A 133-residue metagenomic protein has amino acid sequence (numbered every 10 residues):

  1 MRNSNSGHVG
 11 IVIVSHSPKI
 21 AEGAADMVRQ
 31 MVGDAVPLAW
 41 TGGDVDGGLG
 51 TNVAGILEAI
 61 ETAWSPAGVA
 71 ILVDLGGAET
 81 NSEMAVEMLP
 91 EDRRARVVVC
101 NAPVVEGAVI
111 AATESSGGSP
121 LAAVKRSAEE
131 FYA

Functional and structural regions predicted by a protein language model:
M1-A133: N-terminal loops that bind phosphate or other acidic moieties and the adjacent beta-alpha structural core
